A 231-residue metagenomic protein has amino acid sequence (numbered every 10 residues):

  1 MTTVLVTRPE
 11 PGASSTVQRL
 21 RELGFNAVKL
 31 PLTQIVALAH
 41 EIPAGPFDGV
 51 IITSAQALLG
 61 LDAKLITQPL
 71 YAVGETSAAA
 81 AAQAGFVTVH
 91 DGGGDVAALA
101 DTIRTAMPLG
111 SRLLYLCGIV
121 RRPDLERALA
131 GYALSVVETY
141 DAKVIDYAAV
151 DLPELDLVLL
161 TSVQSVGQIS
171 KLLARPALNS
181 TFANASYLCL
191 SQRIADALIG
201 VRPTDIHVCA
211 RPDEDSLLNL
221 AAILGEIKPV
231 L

Functional and structural regions predicted by a protein language model:
M1-L231: Signature of uroporphyrinogen-III synthase
